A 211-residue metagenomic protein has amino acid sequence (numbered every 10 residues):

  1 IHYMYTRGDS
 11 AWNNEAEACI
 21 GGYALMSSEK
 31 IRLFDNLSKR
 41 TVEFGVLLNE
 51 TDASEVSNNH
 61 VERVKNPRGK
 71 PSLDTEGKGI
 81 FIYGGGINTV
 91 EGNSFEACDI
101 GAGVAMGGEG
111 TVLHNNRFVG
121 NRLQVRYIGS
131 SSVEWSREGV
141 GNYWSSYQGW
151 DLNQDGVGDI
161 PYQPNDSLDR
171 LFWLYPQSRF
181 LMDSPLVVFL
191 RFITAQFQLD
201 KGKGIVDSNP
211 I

Functional and structural regions predicted by a protein language model:
I1, Y5-T6, A11, S28 (+11 more regions): Parallel beta-helix/beta-solenoid
I1-M4, I20-S27, V42-E50, K65-S72 (+3 more regions): Short glycine/acidic-rich loop motifs that flank beta-strands on beta-rich extracellular proteins
A18, T75, V157: Residue-level signal for pocket-adjacent positions within structured domains
S28, R40, L73-K78, I82-G85: Short coil-to-beta transitions that initiate beta-strands within beta-rich domains
Y83-G92, E96-V112, V119-G120, V125-R126: Membrane-proximal low-complexity regions enriched in glycine and acidic/polar residues
G107-I211: Acidic, glycine- and Ser/Thr-rich low-complexity intrinsically disordered tracts in extracellular/secreted proteins
